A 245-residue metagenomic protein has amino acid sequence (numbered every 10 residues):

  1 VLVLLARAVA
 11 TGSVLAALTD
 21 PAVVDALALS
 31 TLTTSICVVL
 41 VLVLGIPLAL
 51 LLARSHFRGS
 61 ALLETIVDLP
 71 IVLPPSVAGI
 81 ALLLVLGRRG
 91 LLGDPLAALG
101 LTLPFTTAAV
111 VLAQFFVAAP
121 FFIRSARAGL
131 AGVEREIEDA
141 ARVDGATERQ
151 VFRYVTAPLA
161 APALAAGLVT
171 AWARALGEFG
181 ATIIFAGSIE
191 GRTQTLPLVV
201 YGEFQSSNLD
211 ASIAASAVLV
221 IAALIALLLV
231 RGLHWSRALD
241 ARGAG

Functional and structural regions predicted by a protein language model:
V1-G12, P21-A131, V155-G180, E203 (+2 more regions): Membrane-water interface segments at the C-terminal ends of transmembrane alpha-helices in multi-pass inner-membrane
R58, A146-E148: Short coil/turn motifs that cap or connect alpha-helices
L84, A181-S207: Glycine-rich helix-loop "coupling/hinge" segments at transmembrane-helix boundaries in multipass transporters
V133-I137, G243: Short glycine/proline-centered loop/turn elements that form peptide/ligand docking sites
A141: The alpha-helix within a helix-turn-helix
D144-A146, P158: Glycine/proline-centered hinge or cleavage motifs at structural transition points of membrane proteins
F152: Active-site/ligand-binding-proximal alpha/beta "capping" segment
